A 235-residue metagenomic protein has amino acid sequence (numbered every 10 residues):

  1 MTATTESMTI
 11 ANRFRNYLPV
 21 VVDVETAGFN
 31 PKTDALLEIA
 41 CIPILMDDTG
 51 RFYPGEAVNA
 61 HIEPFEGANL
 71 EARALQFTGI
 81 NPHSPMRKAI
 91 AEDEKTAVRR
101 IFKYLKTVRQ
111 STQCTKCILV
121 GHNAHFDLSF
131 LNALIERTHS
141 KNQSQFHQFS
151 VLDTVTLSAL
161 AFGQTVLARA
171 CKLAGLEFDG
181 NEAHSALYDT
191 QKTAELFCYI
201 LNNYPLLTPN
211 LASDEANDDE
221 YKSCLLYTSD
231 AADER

Functional and structural regions predicted by a protein language model:
T2-H122: Conserved non-catalytic scaffold segment of RNase H-like nuclease domains
T26-G28, T156, K192, D233: Short, glycine/acidic-enriched loop or turn micro-motifs at the edges of active sites
F29-P31, A159, E195: Conserved protein kinase catalytic core
I62-T78, P82-P85, T154-T190: Active-site-proximal helix-loop-helix substrate-binding element of RNase H-like nuclease domains
T115-I118, F146-S150: Residue-level recognition of the N-termini of beta-strands and the immediately preceding loop/turn
I118-H125, S129-L134, A168-S223: Acidic, Mg2+-coordinating catalytic module of metal-dependent nucleases/exonucleases that use a two-metal-ion mechanism
H125-F149: Substrate-recognition/cap helix-loop segment adjacent to the acidic, metal-dependent catalytic center of Asp-based
Y227-A232: Conserved small/polar residues in nucleotide/adenosyl-binding loops
